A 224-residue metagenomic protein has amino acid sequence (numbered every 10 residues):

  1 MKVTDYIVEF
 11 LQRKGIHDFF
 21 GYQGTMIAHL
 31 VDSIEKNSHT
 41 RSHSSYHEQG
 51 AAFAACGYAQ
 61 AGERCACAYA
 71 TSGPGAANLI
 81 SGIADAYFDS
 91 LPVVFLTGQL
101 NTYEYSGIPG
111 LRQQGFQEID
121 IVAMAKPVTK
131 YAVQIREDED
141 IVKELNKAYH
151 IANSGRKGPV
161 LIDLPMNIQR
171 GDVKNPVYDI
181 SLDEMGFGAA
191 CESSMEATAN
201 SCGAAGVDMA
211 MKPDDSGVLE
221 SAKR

Functional and structural regions predicted by a protein language model:
M1-R224: N-terminal alpha/beta PP-like core and its mobile active-site loop of ThDP/TPP-dependent enzymes
